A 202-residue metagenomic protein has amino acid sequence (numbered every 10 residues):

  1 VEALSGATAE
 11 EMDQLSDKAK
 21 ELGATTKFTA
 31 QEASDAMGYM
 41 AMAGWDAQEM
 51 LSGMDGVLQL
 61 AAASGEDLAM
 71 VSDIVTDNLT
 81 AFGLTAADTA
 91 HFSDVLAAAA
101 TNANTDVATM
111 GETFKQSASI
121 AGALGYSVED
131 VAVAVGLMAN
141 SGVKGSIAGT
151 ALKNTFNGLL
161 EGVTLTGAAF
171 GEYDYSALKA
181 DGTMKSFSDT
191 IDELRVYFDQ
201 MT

Functional and structural regions predicted by a protein language model:
V1-D94, A98-G111, A121-E129, S141-G149 (+4 more regions): A short, structural motif
L152: Conserved catalytic-loop aspartate of Hanks-type protein kinases
T190: Periplasmic/ER-lumenal interhelical loops and adjacent helix-loop junctions in multi-pass membrane proteins
